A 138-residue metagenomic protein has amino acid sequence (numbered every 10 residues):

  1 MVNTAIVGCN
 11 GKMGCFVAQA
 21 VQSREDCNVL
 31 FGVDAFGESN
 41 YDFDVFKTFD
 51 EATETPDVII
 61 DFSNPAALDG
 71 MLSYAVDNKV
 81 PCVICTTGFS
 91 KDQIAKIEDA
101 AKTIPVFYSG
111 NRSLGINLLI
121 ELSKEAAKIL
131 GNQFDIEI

Functional and structural regions predicted by a protein language model:
M1-A5: Extreme N-terminal starter segment of soluble prokaryotic enzymes
I6-A18: N-terminal Rossmann NAD(P)H-binding glycine-rich loop of SDR-like oxidoreductase domains
S23-D42: NAD(P)-binding Rossmann-fold cofactor-contacting core
V29, V45, C82-V83, V106-Y108: Hydrophobic beta-strand scaffold residues
Y41-P56: Short acidic low-complexity segments
I59-I60: N-terminal Rossmann-like NAD(P) cofactor-binding module of classical short-chain dehydrogenase/reductase
L72-S73, D77, T86-Y108, L114-A127: Rossmann-fold NAD(P)-binding glycine/threonine-rich loop
N132-I138: NAD(P)-dependent dehydrogenases' Rossmann-like dinucleotide-binding region
